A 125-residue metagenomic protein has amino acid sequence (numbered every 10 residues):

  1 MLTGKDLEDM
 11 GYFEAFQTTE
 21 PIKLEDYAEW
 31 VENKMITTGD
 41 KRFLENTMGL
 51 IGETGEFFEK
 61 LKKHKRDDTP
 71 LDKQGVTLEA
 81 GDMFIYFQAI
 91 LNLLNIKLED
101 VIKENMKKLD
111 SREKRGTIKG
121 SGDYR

Functional and structural regions predicted by a protein language model:
M1-R125: Flexible "arm" and connector segments at domain edges
